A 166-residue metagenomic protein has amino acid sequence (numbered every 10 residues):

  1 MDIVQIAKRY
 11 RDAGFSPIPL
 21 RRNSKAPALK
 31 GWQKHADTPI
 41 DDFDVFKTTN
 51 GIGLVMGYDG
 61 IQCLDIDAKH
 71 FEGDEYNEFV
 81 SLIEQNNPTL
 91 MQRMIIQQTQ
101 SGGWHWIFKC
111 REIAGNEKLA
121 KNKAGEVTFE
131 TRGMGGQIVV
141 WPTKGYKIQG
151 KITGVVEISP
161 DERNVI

Functional and structural regions predicted by a protein language model:
M1-G102, R111: Signature for HUH/AEP ssDNA processing cores
V55-V80, E84, F108-I166: DNA replication initiation modules
H105: Histidine-centered active-site/metal-ligand motif
